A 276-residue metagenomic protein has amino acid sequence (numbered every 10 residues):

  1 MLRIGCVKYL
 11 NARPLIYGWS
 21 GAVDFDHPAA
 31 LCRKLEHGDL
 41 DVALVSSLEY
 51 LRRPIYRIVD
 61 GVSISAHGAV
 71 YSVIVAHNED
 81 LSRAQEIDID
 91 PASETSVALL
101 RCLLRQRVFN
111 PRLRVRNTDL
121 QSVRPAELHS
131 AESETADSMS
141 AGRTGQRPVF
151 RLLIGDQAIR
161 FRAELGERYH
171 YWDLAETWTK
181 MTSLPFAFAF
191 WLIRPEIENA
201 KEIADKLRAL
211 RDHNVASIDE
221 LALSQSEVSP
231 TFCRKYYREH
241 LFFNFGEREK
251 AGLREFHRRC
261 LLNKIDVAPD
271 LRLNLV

Functional and structural regions predicted by a protein language model:
M1-V276: Domain-level signature for soluble enzymes in the chorismate/prephenate branch of the shikimate pathway
